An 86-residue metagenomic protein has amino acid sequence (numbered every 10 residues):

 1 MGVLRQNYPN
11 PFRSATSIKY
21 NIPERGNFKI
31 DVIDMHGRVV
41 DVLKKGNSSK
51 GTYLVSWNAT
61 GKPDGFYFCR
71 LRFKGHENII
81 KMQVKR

Functional and structural regions predicted by a protein language model:
M1-Y8, F12-V32, L54-W57: Glycine-centered coil/turn sites that cap beta-strands in beta-rich domains
N7, I33-V40, Y67: Short, glycine-anchored, charge-dense loop/turn motifs used at functional sites
I22, N47, A59-G61: Residue-level recognition of secondary-structure-to-loop junctions
G26, G51, P63-F66: A glycine-anchored, Pro-Gly-centered beta-turn/N-cap motif
H36-V39, T52, H76: Residue-level signal for well-ordered, solvent-exposed loop/turn and beta-edge residues enriched in charged/polar side
G46-Y53: Short proline/glycine- and polar residue-rich coil/turn motifs
S56, T60-R86: C-terminal tail/sorting-segment detector
